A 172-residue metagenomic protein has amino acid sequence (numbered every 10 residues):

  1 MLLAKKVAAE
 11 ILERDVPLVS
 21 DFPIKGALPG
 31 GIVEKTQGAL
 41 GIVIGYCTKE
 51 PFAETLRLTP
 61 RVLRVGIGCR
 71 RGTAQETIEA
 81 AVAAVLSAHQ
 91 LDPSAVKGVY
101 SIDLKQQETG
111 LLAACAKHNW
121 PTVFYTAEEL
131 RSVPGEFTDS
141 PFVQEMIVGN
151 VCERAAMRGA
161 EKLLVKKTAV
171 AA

Functional and structural regions predicted by a protein language model:
M1-Q106: Conserved mixed alpha/beta catalytic, RNA-binding, or beta-rich assembly cores of soluble enzyme, regulatory
L2-F22, G26-V33, G135-V170: Long, charged alpha-helical interface segments
L40-L58, C152-A172: C-terminal edge-of-domain segments
E79, A83, L112, V151-A155: Predominant activation on well-ordered alpha-helical scaffold segments within soluble catalytic domains
L86, H118-T122, R158: Structural signal for hydrophobic packing residues in well-ordered secondary-structure cores of soluble enzyme domains
S94-V96, K105, V133-E136, K166: Surface-exposed loop/turn and secondary-structure junction residues enriched for glycine/proline
I102, L111-N150: Long, charge-dense
